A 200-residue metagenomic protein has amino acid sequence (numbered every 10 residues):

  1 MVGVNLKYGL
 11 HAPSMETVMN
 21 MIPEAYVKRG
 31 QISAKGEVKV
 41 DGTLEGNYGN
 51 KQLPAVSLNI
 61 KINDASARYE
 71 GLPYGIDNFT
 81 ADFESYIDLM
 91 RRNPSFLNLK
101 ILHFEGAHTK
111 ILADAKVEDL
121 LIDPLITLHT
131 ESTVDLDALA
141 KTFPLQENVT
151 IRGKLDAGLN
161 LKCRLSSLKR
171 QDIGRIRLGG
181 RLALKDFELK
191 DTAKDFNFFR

Functional and structural regions predicted by a protein language model:
M1-K100, T109-R200: Membrane-proximal interfacial segments on either side of biological membranes
